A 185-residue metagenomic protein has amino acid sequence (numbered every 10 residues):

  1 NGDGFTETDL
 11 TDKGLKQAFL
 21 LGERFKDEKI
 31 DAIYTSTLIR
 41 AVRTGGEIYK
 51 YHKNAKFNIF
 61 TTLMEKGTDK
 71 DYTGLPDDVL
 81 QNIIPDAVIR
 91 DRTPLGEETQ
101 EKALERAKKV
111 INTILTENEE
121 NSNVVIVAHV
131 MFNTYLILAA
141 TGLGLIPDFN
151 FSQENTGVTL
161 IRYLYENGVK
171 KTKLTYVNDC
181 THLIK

Functional and structural regions predicted by a protein language model:
N1-L10: Short glycine-enriched, charge-decorated loop/helix-capping segments at active-site entrances that position
F19-P94: Phosphate-coordination/substrate-recognition cap region in phosphate-metabolizing enzymes
D27-K29, I114-S122: Glycine-rich phosphate-binding loop signature in dinucleotide/nucleotide-binding domains
T35-S36, E105, V127-A128: Short beta-strand scaffold positions
N54, E65-D78, E120-S122, L138-K185: Acidic, low-complexity terminal tails and accessory targeting/binding regions of phosphate-metabolizing enzymes
R90-N118: Internal catalytic-core helix/loop-beta-alpha segment that presents or stabilizes conserved functional determinants
E120-M131: Generic beta-sheet signal
V130-T134, G157: GST superfamily/GST-like fold recognition
